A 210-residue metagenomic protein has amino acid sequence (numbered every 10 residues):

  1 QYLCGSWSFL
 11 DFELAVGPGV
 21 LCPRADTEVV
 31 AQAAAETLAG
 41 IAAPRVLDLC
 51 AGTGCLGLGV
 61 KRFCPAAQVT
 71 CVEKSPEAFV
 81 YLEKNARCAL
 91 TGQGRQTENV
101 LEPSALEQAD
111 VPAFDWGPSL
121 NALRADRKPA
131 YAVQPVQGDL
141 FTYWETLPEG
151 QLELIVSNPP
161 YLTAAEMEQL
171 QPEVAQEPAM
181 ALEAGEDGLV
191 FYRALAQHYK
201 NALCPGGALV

Functional and structural regions predicted by a protein language model:
Q1-A66, C71-L82, W116: SAM-dependent Rossmann-like transferase core, predominantly class I methyltransferases with a strong bias toward
S6-S8, L123-K128: Short, conserved catalytic or adaptor-binding loops enriched in Gly and charged residues
G52, A109-D110, G117-L120: Exposed boundary/loop context
F63-A67, V72-G94, L106, F114-W116 (+2 more regions): S-adenosylmethionine
P103: Internal, well-ordered alpha/beta segment that forms a basic, Gly-enriched binding/recognition surface
